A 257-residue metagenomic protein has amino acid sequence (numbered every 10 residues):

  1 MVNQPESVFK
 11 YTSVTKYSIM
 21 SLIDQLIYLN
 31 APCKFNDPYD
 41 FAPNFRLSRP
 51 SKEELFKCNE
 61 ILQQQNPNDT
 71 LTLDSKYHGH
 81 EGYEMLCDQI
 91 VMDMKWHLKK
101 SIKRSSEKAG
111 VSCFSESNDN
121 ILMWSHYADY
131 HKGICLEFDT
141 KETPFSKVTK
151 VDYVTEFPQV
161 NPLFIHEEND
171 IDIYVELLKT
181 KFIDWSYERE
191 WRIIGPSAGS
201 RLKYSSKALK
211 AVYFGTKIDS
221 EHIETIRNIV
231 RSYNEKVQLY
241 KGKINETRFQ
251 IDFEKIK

Functional and structural regions predicted by a protein language model:
M1-K257: Partner-binding and oligomerization surfaces adjacent to conserved cores of proteins that assemble macromolecular
